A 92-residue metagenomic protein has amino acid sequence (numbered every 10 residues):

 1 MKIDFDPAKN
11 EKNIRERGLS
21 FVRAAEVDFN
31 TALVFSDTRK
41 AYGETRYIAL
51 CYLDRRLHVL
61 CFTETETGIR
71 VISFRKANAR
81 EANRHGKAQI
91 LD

Functional and structural regions predicted by a protein language model:
M1-D92: Ribonuclease/tRNase effector modules and their secretory precursors
